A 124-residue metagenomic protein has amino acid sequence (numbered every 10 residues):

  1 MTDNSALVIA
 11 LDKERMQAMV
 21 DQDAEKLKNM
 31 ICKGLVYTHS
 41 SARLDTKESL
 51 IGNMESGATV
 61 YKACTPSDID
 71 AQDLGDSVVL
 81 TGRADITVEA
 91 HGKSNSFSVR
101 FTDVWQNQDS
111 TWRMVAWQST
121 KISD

Functional and structural regions predicted by a protein language model:
M1-D124: A beta-strand edge to alpha-helix "cap/lid" segment located at domain peripheries
